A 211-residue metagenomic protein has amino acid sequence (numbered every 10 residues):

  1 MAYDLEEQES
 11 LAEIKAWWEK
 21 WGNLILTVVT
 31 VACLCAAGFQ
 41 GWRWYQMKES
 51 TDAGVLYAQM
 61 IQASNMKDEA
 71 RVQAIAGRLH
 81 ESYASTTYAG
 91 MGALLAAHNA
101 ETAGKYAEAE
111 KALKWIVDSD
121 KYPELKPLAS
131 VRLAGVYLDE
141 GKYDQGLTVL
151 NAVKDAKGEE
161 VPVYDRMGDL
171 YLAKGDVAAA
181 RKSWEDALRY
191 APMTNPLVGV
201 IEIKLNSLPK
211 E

Functional and structural regions predicted by a protein language model:
M1-V31: N-terminal positive-inside, membrane-proximal cytosolic segments immediately preceding the first
A2-E7, A58-S64, Y88, D118 (+1 more regions): Acidic, proline/glycine-rich low-complexity intrinsically disordered segments
D4, L11, G38-V55: Aromatic-capped interface at the extracytoplasmic side of an N-terminal signal-anchor transmembrane helix
E9, T51-V55, R71, G92 (+2 more regions): Alpha-helix N-cap/N′ positions at the starts of helices
V29-C35, A63-A74, A103-E110, L138-D144: Helix-turn-helix repeat elements of alpha-solenoid scaffolds
V55-M91: Short extracytoplasmic
Y83, T87-Y88, H98-E211: Soluble extracytoplasmic domains of inner/organellar membrane proteins
L94-A96: Early exported N-terminus immediately downstream of N-terminal targeting peptides
